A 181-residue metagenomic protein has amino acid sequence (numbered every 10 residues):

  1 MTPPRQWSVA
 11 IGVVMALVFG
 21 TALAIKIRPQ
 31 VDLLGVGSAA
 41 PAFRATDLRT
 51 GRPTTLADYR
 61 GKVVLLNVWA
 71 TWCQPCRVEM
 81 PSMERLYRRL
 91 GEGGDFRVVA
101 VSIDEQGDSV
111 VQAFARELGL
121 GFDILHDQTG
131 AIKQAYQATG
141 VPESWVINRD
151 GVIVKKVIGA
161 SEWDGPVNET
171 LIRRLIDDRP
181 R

Functional and structural regions predicted by a protein language model:
M1-R44, P166, R181: N-terminal targeting signals for export/organelle localization
F43-V64, Y87-L90: A short beta-strand-turn-helix
K62-V64, V68-W72, G140: Short pre-active-site segment immediately N-terminal to redox-active cysteine/selenocysteine motifs in thiol-based
L66, R97-V101: Rossmann-like NAD(H)/NADP(H) cofactor-binding core
V68-R85: Conserved redox-active cysteine motifs that mediate thiol-disulfide chemistry, especially di-cysteine Cys-X(1-2)-Cys
V99, Q112-D150: Short, internal strand/loop/helix patches that form the active-site neighborhood or redox-interaction surface
A100-D104, V157: Residue-level recognition of beta-strand->loop/alpha-helix junctions
N148-R181: Thiol-/selenol-based redox modules, centered on thioredoxin-like and closely related oxidoreductase domains
